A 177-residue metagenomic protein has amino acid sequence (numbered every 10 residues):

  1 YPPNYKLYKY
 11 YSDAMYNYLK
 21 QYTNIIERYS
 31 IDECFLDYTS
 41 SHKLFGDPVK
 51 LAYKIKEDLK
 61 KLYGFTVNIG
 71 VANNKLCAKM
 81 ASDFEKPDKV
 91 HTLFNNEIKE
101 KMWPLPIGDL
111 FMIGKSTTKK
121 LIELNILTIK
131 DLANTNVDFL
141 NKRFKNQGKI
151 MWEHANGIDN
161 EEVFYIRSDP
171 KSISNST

Functional and structural regions predicted by a protein language model:
Y1-I31, F35, A155: Residues that scaffold, gate, or flank divalent-cation-dependent active/transport sites
P3-Y11, K43, D47, L51 (+1 more regions): Catalytic cores of large soluble enzymes that bind and process phosphate-bearing ligands
A14, Y18-Y22, K54-Y63, K120 (+2 more regions): Generic non-transmembrane alpha-helical segments
Y29-E33, A72-K75, S168: Short Gly/Ser/Thr- and Asp/Glu-enriched loop/turn motifs at secondary-structure junctions
L36-K56, N125: Catalytic palm subdomain of template-directed nucleic-acid polymerases, centered on the conserved carboxylate motif
D47-D109: Long, highly charged, low-complexity intrinsically disordered interaction regions that mediate electrostatic DNA/RNA
T117-T177: DNA-contacting surface of Y-family translesion DNA polymerases
